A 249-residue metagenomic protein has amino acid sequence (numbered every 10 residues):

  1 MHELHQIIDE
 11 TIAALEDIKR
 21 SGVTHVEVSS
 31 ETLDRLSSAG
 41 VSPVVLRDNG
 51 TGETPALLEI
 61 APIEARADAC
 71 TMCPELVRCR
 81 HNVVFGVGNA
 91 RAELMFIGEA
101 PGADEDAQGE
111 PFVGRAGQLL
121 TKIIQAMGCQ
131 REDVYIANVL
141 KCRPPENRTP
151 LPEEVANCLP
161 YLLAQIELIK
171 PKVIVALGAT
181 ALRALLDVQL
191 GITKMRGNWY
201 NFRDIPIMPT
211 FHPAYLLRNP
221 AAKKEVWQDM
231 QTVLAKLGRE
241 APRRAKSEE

Functional and structural regions predicted by a protein language model:
M1-L15: Charged, compositionally biased N-terminal leader segments and the immediate start of the first structured element
H2, D17, T24-E249: A polyanion-binding, active-site-adjacent surface
T11, K19-G22: Short intrinsically disordered, low-complexity coil segments enriched in acidic
